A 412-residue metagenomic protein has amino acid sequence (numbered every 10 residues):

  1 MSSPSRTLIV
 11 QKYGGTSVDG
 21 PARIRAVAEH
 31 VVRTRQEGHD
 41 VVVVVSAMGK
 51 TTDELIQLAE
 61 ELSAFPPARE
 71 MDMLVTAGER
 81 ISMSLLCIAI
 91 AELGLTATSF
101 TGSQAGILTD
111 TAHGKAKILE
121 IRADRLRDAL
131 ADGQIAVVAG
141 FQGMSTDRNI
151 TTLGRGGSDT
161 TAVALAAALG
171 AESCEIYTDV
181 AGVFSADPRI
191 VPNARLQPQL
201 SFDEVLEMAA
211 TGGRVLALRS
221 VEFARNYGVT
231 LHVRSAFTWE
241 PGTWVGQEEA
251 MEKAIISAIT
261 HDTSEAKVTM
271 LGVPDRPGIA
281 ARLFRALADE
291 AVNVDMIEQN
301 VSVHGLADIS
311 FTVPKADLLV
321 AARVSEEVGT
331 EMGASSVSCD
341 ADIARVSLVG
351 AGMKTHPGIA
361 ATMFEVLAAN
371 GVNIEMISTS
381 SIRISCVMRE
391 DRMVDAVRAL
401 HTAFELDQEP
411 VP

Functional and structural regions predicted by a protein language model:
M1-V221, N300, M388-R389, F404 (+2 more regions): Nucleotide/pyrophosphate-binding catalytic subdomain
H39, A217, H232, H356 (+1 more regions): Histidine-centered active-site/metal-ligand motif
H39, L95, V229, V292 (+1 more regions): Short phosphate-binding/catalytic loops that engage adenosine nucleotides
L62, G242-P412: A conserved regulatory-domain signal marking ACT and ACT-like small-molecule sensing domains and adjacent regulatory
S173-Y177, L231-V233, D295, M376: Short hydrophobic alpha-helical runs that function as membrane-insertion/retention elements
A224: Acidic-aromatic/histidine active-site loop/patch
R234-A236, E240: Internal glycine-rich alpha/beta core junctions
